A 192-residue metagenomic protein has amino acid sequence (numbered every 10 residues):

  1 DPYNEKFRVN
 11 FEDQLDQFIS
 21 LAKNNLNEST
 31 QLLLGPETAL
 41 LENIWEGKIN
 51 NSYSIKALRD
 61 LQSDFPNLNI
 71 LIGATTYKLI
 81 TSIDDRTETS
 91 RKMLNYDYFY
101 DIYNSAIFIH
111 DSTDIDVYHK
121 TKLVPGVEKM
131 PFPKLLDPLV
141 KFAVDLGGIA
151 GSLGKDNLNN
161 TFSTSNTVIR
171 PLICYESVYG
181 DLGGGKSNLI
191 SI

Functional and structural regions predicted by a protein language model:
D1-G126, T161-N166, P171-G183: Soluble catalytic regions of membrane-associated enzymes that act on cell-envelope and secretory-pathway components
L34, I190-I192: Hydrophobic beta-strand scaffold positions of dinucleotide-using enzymes
V124-L136: A short, polar/charged loop-to-alpha-helix boundary motif
D137-K141: Short, basic/low-complexity N-terminal boundary segments at the transition from targeting/disordered tails
F142-V168, I173: Cysteine/selenocysteine-centered motifs that mediate thiol-based redox chemistry or coordinate metal-sulfur cofactors
